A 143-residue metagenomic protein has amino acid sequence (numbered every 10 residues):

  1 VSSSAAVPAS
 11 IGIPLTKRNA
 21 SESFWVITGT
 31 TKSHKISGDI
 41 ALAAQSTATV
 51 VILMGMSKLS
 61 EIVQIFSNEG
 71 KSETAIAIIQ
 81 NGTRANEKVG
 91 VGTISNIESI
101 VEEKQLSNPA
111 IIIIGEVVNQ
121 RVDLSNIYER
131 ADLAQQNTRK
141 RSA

Functional and structural regions predicted by a protein language model:
V1-T30: Short glycine-cluster motifs
S21-S23, K32-A143: A contiguous loop/helix-start segment that scaffolds small-molecule binding in enzyme catalytic cores
